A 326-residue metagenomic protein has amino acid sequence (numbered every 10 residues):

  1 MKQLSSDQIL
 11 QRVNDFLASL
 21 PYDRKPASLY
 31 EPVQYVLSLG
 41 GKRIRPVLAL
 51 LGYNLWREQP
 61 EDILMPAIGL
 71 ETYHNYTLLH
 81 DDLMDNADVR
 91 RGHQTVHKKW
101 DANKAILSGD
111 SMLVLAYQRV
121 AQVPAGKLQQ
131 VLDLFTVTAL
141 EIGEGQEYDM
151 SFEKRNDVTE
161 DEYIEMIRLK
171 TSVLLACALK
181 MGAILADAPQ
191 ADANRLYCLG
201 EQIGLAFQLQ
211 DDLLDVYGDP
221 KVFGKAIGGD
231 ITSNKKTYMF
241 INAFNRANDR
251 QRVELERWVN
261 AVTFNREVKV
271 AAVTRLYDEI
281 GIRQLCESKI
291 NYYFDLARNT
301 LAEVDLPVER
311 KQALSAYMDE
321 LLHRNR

Functional and structural regions predicted by a protein language model:
M1, S5, V36, T159 (+3 more regions): Non-transmembrane, amphipathic alpha-helical segments
M1-P21: N-terminal amphipathic/basic leader segments beginning at the initiator methionine
Q8, Y22-R252, D319: Mg2+-dependent prenyl diphosphate-binding active-site environment of isoprenoid biosynthetic enzymes
T138-E141, Q202, A261-N265, E279 (+1 more regions): A short structural micro-motif
F240, A297, L314: Hydrophobic, well-ordered secondary-structure elements that form the walls of internal hydrophobic environments
V253-L301: Mobile late-domain/C-terminal helix-loop "cap" segments that border catalytic sites or the cytosolic face
Y293, D305-R326: Short, amphipathic C-terminal "tail helix"
